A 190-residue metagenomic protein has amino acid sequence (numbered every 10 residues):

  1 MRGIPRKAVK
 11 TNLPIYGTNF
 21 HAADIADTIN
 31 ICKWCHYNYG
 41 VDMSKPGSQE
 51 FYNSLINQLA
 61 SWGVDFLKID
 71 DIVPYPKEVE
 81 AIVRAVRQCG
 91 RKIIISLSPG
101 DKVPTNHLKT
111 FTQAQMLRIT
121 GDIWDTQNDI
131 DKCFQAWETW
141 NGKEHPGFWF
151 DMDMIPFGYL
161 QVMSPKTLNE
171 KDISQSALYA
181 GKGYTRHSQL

Functional and structural regions predicted by a protein language model:
M1-Y16, H36-M43, I69-K77, R87-N106: Aromatic-lined carbohydrate-recognition surfaces of secreted/lumenal glycan-active proteins
G3-W62, F66: Active-site-adjacent "subsite" loops/lids of carbohydrate-active enzymes
S54-Q58, K77-R84, Q88: Alpha-helical scaffolding segments of alpha/beta enzyme cores, especially the outer helices of TIM-barrel or partial
V64-I69, L117: Hydrophobic residues within beta-strands of alpha/beta enzymes
V83-L190: Active-site-proximal substrate-binding groove within the catalytic cores of carbohydrate-active enzymes
